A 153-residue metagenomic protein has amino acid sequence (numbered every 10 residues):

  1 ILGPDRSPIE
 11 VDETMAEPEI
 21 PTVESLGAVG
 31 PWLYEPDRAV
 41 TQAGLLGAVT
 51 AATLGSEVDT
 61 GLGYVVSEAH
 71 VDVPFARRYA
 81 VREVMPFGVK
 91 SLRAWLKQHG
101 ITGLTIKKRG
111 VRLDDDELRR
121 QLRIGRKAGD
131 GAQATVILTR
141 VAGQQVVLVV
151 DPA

Functional and structural regions predicted by a protein language model:
I1-A153: SAM-dependent transferase fold signal centered on methyltransferase-like domains, encompassing both Class I
